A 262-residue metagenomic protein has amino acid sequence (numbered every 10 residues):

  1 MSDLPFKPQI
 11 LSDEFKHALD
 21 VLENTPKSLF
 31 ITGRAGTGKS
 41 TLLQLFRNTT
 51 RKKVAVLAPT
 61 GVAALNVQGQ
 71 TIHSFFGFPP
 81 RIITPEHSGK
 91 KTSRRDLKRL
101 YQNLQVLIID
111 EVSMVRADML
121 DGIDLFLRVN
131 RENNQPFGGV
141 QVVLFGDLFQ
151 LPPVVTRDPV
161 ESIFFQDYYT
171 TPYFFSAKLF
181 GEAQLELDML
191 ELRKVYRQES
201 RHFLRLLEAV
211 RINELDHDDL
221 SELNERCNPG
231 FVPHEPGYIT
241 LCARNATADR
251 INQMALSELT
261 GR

Functional and structural regions predicted by a protein language model:
M1-R262: Conserved ATP-binding/catalytic motifs of P-loop helicase motor domains
